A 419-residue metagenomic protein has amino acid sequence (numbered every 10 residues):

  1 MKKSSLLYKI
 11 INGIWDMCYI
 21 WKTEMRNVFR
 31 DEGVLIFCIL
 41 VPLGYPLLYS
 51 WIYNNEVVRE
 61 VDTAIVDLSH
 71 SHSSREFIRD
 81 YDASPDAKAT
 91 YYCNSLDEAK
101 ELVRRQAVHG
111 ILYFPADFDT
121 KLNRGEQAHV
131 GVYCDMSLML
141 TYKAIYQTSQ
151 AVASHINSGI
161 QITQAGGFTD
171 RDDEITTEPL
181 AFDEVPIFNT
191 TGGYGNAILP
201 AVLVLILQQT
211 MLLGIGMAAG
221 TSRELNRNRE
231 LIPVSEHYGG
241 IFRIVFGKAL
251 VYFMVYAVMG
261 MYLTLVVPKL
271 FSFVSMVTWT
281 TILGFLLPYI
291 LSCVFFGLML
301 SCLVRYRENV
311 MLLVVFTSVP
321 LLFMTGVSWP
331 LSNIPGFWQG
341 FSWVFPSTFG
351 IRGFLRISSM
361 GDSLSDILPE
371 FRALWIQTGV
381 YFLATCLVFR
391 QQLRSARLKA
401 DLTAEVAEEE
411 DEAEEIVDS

Functional and structural regions predicted by a protein language model:
M1-N196, Q391, R397-S419: Extracytoplasmic/periplasmic domains immediately adjacent to an N-terminal transmembrane anchor in multi-pass membrane
I14, C18-K22, N196, H237-Y238 (+6 more regions): Alpha-helical membrane-protein architecture signal
V28-L35, I206, G247-F253, A257 (+3 more regions): Loop-to-transmembrane-helix entry motif
F37-C38, P200, F246-G247, V310-L313 (+1 more regions): Hydrophobic core positions of alpha-helical segments in small-molecule transporters and transporter systems
G44-L47, V185-P268: Hydrophobic alpha-helical transmembrane segments of multi-pass membrane transport proteins
L48-Y49, Y91, E101, M254 (+2 more regions): Membrane-spanning alpha-helical segments of multipass transporters and channels
S73-F77, T148, I215, F295 (+2 more regions): Hydrophobic alpha-helical segments typical of transmembrane helices and their membrane-interface/capping positions
